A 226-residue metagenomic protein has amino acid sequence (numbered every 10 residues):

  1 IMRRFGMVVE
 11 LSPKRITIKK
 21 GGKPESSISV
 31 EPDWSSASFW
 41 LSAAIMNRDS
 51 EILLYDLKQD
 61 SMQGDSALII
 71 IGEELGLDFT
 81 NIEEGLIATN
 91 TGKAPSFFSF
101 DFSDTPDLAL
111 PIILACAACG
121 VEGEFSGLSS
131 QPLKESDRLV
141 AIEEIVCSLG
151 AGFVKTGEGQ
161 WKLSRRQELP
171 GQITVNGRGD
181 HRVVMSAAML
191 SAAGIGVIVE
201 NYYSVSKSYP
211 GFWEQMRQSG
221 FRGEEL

Functional and structural regions predicted by a protein language model:
I1-L226: Short, structured segments at the rim of ligand-binding sites
